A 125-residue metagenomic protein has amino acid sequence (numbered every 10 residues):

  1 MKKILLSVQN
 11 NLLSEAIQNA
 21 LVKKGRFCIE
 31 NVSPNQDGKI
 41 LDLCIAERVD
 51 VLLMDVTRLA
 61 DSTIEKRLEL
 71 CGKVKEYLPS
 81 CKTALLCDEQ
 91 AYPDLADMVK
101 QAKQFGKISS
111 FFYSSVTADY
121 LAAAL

Functional and structural regions predicted by a protein language model:
M1-I4: Extreme N-terminal starter segment of soluble prokaryotic enzymes
S7-Q9: Conserved acidic carboxylate
N11-V32, D37: Two-component/phosphorelay signaling modules centered on CheY-like receiver
D37, V51-K75, D88-Q90, L95-M98: Conserved phosphotransfer microenvironments
I40-L43, A124: CheY-like receiver
I45-E47, K73-S80: Conserved phosphotransfer cores of two-component systems
L52, T83, S110-F111: Two-component signal transduction core modules
C87-L125: Output/docking surface of receiver
